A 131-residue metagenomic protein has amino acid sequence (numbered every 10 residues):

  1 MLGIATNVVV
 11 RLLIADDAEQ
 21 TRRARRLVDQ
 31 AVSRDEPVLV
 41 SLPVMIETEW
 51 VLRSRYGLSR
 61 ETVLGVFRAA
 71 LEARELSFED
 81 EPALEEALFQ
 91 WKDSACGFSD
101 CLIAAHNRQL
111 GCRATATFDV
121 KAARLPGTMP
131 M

Functional and structural regions predicted by a protein language model:
M1, A104-M131: Acidic, PIN/NYN-like endoribonuclease modules and their adjacent C-terminal/linker elements
M1-V40, R55-T62: Short, well-structured N-terminal submotif of metal-dependent ribonuclease cores
A5, S41, C96-G97, D119-V120 (+1 more regions): Histidine- and aromatic-rich ligand-binding microenvironments
T6, E81, D100-C101: Conserved glycosyltransferase catalytic-site signature
D35-E36, C96, C112: Short, high-confidence coil segments that cap the C-terminus of an alpha-helix and link into the following beta-strand
L42-P43, G65-D93: Acidic catalytic patch
